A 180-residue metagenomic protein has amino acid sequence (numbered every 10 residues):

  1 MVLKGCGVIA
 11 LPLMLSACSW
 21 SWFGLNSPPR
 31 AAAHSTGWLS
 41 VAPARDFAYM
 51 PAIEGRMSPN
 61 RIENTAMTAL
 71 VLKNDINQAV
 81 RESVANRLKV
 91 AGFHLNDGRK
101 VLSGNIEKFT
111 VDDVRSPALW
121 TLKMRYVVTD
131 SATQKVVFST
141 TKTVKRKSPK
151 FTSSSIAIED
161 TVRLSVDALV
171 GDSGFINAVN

Functional and structural regions predicted by a protein language model:
M1-S19: Sec-dependent bacterial lipoprotein signal peptides
C18-Q78, E82, G174-N180: A structural "domain/chain start" motif
S19-R30, N86, V90-V137, T143-P149: Surface-exposed short loop/turn segments
D46, L119-W120, D160-R163: Short, intrinsically disordered/low-complexity patches at protein termini and at juxtamembrane boundaries
S58-K73, A132-V179: Short secondary-structure boundary motifs at beta->alpha junctions and helix caps
S83-H94, A168, D172, I176: Structured segments of extracytoplasmic/periplasmic soluble domains in secreted or envelope-associated proteins
